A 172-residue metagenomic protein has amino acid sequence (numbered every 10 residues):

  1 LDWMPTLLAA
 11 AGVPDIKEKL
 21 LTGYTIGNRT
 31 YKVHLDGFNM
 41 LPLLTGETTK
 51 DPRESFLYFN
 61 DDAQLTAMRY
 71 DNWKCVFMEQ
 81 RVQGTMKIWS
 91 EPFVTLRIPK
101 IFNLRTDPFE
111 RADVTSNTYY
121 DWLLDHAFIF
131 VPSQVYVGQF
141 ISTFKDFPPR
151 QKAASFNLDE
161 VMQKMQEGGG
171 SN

Functional and structural regions predicted by a protein language model:
L1-R105, F109-R111: C-terminal cap/loop subdomain of S1 sulfatases and analogous C-terminal strand-loop tails that border
Y70, C75, R81-V82, S90-K100 (+1 more regions): Long, internal low-complexity/basic segments
